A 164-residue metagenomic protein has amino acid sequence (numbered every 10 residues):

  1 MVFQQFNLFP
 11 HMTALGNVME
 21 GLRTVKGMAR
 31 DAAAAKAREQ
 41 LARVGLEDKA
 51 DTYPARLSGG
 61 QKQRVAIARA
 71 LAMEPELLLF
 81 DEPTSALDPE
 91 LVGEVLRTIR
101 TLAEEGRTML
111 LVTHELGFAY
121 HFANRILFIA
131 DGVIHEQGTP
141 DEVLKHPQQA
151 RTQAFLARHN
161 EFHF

Functional and structural regions predicted by a protein language model:
M1-D131, H135-P140: ABC family nucleotide-binding domain
E142-F164: C-terminal boundary and immediately downstream tail of ABC-type ATPase nucleotide-binding domains
